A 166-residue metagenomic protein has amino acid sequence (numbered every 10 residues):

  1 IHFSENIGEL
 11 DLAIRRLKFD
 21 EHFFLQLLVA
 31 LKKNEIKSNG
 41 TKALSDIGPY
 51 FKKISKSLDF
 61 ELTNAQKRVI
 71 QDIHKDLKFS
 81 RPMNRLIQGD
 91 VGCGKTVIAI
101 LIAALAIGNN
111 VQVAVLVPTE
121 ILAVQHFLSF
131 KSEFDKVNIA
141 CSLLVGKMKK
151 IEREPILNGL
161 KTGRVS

Functional and structural regions predicted by a protein language model:
I1-S57: Upstream accessory/linker segments immediately N-terminal to the RecA-like ATPase cores of bacterial MutS and a subset
T41-Q88: Conserved pre-motif I regulatory segment
F79, L105-N109, F134-V137, N158-R164: Conserved catalytic network of the ASCE P-loop NTPase/AAA+ motor domain
N84, I98-F127, D135-A140: Conserved SF1/SF2 helicase motif Ia
G94: Conserved glycine(s) of the Walker
I121-Q125, L143, K147-E152: AAA+/P-loop NTPase substrate/partner-engagement loops
K147-S166: Conserved motor-coupling elements within RecA-like helicase/translocase cores
